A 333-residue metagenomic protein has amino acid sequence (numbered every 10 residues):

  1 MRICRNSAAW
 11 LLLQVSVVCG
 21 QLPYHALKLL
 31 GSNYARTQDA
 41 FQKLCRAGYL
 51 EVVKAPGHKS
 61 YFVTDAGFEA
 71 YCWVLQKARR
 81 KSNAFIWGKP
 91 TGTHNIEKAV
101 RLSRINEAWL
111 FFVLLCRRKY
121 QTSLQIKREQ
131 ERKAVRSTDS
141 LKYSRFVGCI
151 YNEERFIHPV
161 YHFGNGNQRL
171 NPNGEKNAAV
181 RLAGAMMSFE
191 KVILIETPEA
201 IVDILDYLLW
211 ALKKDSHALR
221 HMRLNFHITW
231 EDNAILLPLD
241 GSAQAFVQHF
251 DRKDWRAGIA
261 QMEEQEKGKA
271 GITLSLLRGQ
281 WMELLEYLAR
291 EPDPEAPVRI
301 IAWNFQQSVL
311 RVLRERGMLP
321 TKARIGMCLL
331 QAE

Functional and structural regions predicted by a protein language model:
M1-A84: Basic, Lys/Arg-rich alpha-helical nucleic-acid-recognition elements, primarily the DNA-binding modules of transcription
L13, Q38, Q42, W109 (+2 more regions): Generic detector of well-ordered alpha-helical segments enriched in charged/polar residues, highlighting helical
Q14, Q42, R46, L110 (+2 more regions): Surface-exposed alpha-helical segments enriched in charged/polar residues
R46, C72, Q76, R80 (+6 more regions): Generic surface-pattern signal
A55, Y161-N165, E196-P198: Short loop/turn segments at strand-loop or loop-helix junctions that form parts of catalytic or ligand-binding pockets
L75-R79, F85-K89, A218-R220, R324-M327: Glycine-rich loops and low-complexity Gly/Arg-rich segments that provide flexible linkers or classic glycine-based
G88-N173: Exposed, interaction-prone assembly regions rather than primary DNA-binding/catalytic cores
E175, A179-E333: C-terminal regulatory/effector modules of DNA-binding transcriptional regulators
